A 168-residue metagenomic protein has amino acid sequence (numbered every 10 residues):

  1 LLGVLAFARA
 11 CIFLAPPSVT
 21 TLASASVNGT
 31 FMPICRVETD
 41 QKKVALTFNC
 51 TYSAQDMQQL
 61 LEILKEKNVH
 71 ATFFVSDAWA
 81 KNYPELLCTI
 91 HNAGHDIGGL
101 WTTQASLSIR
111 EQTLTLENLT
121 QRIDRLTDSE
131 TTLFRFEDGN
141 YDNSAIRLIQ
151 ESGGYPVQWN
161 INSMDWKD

Functional and structural regions predicted by a protein language model:
L1-F13: Hydrophobic membrane-insertion alpha-helices, especially the h-region of bacterial N-terminal signal peptides
F13-L14, T30, G153: Compositionally biased, intrinsically disordered/low-complexity regions enriched for serine, proline and threonine
L14-S24: Aromatic-capped interface at the extracytoplasmic side of an N-terminal signal-anchor transmembrane helix
L22-E111, T115, T120-R122, E130 (+1 more regions): Active-site beta->alpha N-cap acidic-glycine motif
E130, N140, A145-D168: His/Asp/Glu-enriched short active-site or ligand-binding loop at hydrolase and phosphoryl-transfer sites
L133: Short, Asp-centered acidic motifs that coordinate Mg2+ and/or phosphate in catalytic or ligand-binding sites
